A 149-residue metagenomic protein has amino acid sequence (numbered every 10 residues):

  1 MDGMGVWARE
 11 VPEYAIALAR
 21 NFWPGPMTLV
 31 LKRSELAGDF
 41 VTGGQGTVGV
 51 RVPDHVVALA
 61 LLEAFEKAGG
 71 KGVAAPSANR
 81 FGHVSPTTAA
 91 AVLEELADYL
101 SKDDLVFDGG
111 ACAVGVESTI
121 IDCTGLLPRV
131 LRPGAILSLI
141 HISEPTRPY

Functional and structural regions predicted by a protein language model:
M1-S143, R147: Active-site-adjacent structural elements in enzyme catalytic cores
